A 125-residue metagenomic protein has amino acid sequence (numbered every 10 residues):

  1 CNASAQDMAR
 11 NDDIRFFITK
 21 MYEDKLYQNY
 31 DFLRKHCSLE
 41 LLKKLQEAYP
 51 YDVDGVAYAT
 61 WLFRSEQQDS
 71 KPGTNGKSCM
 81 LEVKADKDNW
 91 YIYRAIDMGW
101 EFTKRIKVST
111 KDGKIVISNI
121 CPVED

Functional and structural regions predicted by a protein language model:
C1-A9: Bacterial Sec-dependent N-terminal signal peptides
A9-N29: Short, aromatic-enriched amphipathic alpha-helices that serve as compact interaction elements
Y22-V53: Short, solvent-exposed secondary-structure junction/capping segments
L45-W100: Surface-exposed, charged secondary-structure patches
I92, E101-D125: Short beta-strand edge/turn micro-motifs at domain boundaries
